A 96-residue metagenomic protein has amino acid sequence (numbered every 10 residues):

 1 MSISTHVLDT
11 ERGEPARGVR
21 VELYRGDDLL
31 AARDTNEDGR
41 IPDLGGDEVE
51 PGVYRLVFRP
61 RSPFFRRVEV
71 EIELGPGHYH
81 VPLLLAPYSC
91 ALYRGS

Functional and structural regions predicted by a protein language model:
M1-P82, A86: Beta-strand-dominated extracellular/periplasmic modules and repeats in secreted or surface-exposed proteins
L84, C90-S96: Short, charged, intrinsically disordered terminal tails
